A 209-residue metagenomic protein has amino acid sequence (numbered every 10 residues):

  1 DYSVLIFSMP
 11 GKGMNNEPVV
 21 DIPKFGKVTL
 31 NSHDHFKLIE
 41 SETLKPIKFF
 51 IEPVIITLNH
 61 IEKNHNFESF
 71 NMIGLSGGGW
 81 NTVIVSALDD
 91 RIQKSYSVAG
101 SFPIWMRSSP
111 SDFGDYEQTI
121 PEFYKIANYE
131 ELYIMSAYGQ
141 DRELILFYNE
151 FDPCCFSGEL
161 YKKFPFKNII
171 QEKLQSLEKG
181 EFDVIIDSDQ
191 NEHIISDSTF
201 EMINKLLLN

Functional and structural regions predicted by a protein language model:
D1-E52: Cap/lid segment of the alpha/beta-hydrolase catalytic domain
Y2-V4, N66-F70, D89-K94, Q140-L144 (+1 more regions): Loop/turn elements at helix/coil->beta-strand transitions in domains of secreted/extracellular proteins
V4, P10-M14, G78-G79, S101-I104 (+2 more regions): Solvent-exposed loop/turn segments at secondary-structure junctions within structured extracellular/periplasmic domains
S41, K45-K48, I73, I120-A127 (+1 more regions): Alpha-helix capping and helix-loop boundary segments enriched in small/acidic/polar residues
F49, P53-I56, H60, N81 (+2 more regions): Extracytoplasmic/secreted proteins, especially bacterial periplasmic and envelope-associated proteins
I55-T119: Primarily recognizes the serine-hydrolase "nucleophile elbow" in alpha/beta-hydrolase and SGNH/GDSL folds
P103-E178, D187-N191: The feature captures the conserved acid-bearing segment of alpha/beta-hydrolase catalytic domains
S196-N209: Catalytic active-site module of serine/aspartate enzymes centered on a nucleophile-bearing elbow/loop
